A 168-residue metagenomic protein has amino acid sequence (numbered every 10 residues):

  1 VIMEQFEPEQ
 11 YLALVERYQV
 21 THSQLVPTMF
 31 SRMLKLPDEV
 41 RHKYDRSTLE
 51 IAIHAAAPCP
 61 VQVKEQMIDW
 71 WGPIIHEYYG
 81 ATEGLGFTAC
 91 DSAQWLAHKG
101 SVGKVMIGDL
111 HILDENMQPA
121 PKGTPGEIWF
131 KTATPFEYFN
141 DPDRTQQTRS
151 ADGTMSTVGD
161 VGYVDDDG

Functional and structural regions predicted by a protein language model:
V1, L12, R17-L25, L34-H98 (+3 more regions): Gly/Ser/Thr-rich phosphate-binding loop
Q5, V20, K99, M155-V158: Conserved loop-to-helix N-cap of the C-terminal "lid" that shapes the substrate pocket in Rossmann-like
F6-E7, T28, P58: Short beta->alpha linker loops
E7, D114-N116, D141, T145: Acidic/polar helix N-cap motif
T21, T28, T82, T145 (+1 more regions): Ser/Thr-centric signal marking residues that sit in or immediately flank functional binding/regulatory motifs
Q94-S101, T148-S150: Short, P/G- and charge-enriched loop/turn segments at secondary-structure junctions
V105, P121-G123, E127-G168: Conserved ATP-binding/catalytic segment of the ANL
